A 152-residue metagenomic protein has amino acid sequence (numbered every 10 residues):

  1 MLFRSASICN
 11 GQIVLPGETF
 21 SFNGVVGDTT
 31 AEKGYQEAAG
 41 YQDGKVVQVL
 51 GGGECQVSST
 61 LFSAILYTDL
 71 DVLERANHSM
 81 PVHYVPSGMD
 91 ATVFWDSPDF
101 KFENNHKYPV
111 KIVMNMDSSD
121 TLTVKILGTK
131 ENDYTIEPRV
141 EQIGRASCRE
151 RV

Functional and structural regions predicted by a protein language model:
F3-R151: Well-ordered beta-sheet/strand-loop patches within structured domains
